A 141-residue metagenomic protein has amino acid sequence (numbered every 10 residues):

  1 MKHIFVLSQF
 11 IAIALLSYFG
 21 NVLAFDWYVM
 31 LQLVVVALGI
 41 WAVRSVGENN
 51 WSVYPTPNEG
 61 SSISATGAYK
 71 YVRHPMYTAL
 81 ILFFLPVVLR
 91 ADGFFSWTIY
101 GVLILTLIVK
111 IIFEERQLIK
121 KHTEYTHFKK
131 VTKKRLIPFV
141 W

Functional and structural regions predicted by a protein language model:
M1-A65, L82-W141: Membrane-anchoring alpha-helices and their flanking helix-loop junctions
K70-T78: Histidine-centered phosphotransfer motif of kinases
